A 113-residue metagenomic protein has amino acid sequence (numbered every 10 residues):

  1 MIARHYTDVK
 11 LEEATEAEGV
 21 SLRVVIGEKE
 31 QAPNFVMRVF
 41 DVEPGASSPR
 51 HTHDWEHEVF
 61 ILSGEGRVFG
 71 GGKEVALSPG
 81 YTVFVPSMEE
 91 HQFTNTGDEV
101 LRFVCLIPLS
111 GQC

Functional and structural regions predicted by a protein language model:
M1-N34: A short, N-terminal "cap"/entry segment at the start of jelly-roll beta-barrel domains of the cupin/DSBH fold
R38-H53: Conserved short histidine dyad/triad with adjacent acidic residue
A46, D54-W55, K73, E89 (+1 more regions): A generic "binding-loop/recognition-motif" signal
S47-P49, R67, V83, S87-F93: Histidine-centered metal-chelating micro-motifs
W55-G66: Glycine- and acidic-residue-biased ligand/ion/polar-headgroup-sensing regions
K73-S87: Short acidic-glycine-tyrosine-enriched beta hairpin
S87-Q112: Ligand-binding loop in jelly-roll beta-barrel domains
